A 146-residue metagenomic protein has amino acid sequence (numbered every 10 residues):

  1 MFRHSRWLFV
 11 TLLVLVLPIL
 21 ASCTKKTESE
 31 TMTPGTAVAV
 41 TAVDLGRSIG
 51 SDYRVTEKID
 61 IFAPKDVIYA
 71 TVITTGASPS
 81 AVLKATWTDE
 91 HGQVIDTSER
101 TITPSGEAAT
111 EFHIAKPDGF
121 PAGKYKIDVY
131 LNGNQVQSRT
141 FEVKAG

Functional and structural regions predicted by a protein language model:
M1-T11: Bacterial N-terminal signal peptides that target proteins for export
P18-S22: C-terminal motif of bacterial Sec signal peptides marking the signal peptidase cleavage site
T27-K65: Short, compositionally biased P/S/T/A/G/V-rich stretches that sit at domain boundaries
I68-T75: Short edge beta-strand/loop segments characteristic of extracellular beta-sandwich folds
A85-D89, V129: Conserved aromatic beta-strand anchor motif in extracellular beta-sandwich/beta-rich domains
I95-S105: Solvent-exposed serine/threonine-rich low-complexity stretches and specific carbohydrate-binding patches
S105-I114: Aromatic sugar-binding surface patches on proteins that engage polysaccharides or sugar-phosphate polymers
K116-V143: Short, exposed beta-strand-loop hairpins at the edges of beta-sheets in extracellular/periplasmic proteins
